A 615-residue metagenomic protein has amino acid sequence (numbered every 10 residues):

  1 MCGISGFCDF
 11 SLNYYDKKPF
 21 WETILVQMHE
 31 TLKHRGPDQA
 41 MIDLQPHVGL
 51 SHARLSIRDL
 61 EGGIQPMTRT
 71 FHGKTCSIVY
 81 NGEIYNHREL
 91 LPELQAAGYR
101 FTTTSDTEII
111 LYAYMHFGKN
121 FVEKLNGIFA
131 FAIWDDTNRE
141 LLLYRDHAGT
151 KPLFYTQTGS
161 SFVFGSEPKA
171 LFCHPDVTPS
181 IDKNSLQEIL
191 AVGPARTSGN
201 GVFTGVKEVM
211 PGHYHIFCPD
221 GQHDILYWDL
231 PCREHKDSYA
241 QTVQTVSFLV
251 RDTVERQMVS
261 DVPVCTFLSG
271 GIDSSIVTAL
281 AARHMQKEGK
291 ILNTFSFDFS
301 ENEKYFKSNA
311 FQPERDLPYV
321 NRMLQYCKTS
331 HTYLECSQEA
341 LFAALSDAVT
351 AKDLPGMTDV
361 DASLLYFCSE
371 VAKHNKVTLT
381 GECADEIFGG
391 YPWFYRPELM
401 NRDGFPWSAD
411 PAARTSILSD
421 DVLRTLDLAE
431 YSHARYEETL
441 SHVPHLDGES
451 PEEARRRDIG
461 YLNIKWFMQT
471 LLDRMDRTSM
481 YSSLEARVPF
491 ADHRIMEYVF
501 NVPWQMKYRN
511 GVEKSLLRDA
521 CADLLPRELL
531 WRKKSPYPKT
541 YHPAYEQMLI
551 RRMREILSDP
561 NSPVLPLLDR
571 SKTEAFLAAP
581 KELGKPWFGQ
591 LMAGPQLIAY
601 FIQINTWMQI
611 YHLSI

Functional and structural regions predicted by a protein language model:
M1-I4, C8-F10, V26, T75 (+6 more regions): Adenosyl-5′-phosphate
M1-S346, A351, L364, D523 (+3 more regions): Cysteine-centered catalytic environments shared across enzyme families
A40, Y85, R139, L153 (+7 more regions): General alpha-helical segment detector with a strong preference for membrane-spanning helices and helix-boundary regions
R88, E108, N184, Q244 (+11 more regions): A structural signal for well-ordered alpha-helical segments within the folded catalytic domains of diverse enzymes
T107-E108, G127, Q244, G270 (+8 more regions): An alpha-helix initiation/capping motif
H147, G159, L341-A344, A348 (+3 more regions): Active-site adenylate/phosphate-handling loop in enzymes that bind or generate adenylated species
P355-D359, R509: Donor nucleotide-sugar recognition loop
